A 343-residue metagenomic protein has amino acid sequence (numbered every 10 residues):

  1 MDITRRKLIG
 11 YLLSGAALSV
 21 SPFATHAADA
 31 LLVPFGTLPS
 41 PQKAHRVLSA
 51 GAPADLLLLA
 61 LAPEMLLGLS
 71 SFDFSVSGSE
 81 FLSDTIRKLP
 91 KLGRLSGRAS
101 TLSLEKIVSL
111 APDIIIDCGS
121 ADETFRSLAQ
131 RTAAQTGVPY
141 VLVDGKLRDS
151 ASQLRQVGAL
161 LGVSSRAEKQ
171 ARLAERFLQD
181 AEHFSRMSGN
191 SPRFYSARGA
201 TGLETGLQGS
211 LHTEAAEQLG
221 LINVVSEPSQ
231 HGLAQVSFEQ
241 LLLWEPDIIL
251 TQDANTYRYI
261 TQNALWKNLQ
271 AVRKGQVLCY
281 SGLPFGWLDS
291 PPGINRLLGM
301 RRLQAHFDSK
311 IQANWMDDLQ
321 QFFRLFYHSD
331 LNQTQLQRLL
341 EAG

Functional and structural regions predicted by a protein language model:
M1-D2, P22-P39, V47: C-terminal segment of N-terminal export signals and the immediately downstream linker at the start of the mature
K7-A28: N-terminal export signals
A30-L31, T37, P41, R126-E204 (+2 more regions): Extracytoplasmic substrate-binding proteins
P53-L56, F72-S75, S120-E123, K146-S150 (+4 more regions): Solvent-exposed loop/turn segments at secondary-structure junctions within structured extracellular/periplasmic domains
A54-S109, I114-E123, L221-V224: A short, structured surface patch at a secondary-structure boundary
D122-A133, T251-K267: A ligand-binding cleft/hinge motif common to bilobed small-molecule-binding domains
Q208-G232: Alpha-helical, coiled-coil/dimerization segments enriched in small aliphatic residues
V225, G232-T256: Ligand-binding pocket segment of bilobal, Venus flytrap-like solute-binding proteins
